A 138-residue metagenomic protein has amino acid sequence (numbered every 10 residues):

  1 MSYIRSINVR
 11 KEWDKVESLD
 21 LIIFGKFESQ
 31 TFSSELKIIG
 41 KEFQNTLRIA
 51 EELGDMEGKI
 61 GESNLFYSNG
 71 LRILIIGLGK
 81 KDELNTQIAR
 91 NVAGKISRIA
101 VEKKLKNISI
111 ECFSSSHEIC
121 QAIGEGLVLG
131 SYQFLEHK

Functional and structural regions predicted by a protein language model:
M1-K138: Glycine-/small-residue-enriched capping loops at alpha/beta junctions
